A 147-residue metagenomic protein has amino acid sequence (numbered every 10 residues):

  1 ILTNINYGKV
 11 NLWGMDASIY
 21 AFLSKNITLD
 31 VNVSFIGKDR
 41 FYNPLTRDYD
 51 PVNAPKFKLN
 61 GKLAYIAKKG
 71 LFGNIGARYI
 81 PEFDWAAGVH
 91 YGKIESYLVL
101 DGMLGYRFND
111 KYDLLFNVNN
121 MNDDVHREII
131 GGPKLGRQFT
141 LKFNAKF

Functional and structural regions predicted by a protein language model:
I1-T3, L45-V52, H90-E95, G131-Q138: Flexible, surface-exposed loop regions and adjacent strand-edge segments of Gram-negative outer-membrane beta-barrel
T3-A87, N122: Gram-negative outer-membrane beta-barrel transporters
D30, E95-D101: Short low-complexity stretches enriched in small and charged residues
D50, F57-K68, I75, V99-Y106 (+1 more regions): Feature captures outer-membrane beta-barrel proteins of Gram-negative bacteria and organelles
Y79-A86, K93, G102-F147: C-terminal beta-signal and adjacent terminal beta-strands/loops of Gram-negative outer-membrane beta-barrel proteins
